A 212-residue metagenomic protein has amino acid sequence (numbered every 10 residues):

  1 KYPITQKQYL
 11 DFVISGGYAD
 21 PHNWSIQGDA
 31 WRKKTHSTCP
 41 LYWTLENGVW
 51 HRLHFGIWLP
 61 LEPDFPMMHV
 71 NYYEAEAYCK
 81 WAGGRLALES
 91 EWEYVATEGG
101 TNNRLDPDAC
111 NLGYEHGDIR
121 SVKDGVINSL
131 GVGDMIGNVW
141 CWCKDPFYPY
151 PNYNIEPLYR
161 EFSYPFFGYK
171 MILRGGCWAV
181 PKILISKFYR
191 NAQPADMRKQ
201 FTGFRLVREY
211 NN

Functional and structural regions predicted by a protein language model:
Y2, G17-Y189: Functional-site microenvironments in short loops/helix caps that host divalent-cation chemistry
T5: Acidic-aromatic/histidine active-site loop/patch
A195-R198: C-terminal beta-signal and terminal closure region of outer-membrane beta-barrel proteins
Q200-N212: Short, structured beta-strand segments at or near domain termini in extracellular proteins/domains
